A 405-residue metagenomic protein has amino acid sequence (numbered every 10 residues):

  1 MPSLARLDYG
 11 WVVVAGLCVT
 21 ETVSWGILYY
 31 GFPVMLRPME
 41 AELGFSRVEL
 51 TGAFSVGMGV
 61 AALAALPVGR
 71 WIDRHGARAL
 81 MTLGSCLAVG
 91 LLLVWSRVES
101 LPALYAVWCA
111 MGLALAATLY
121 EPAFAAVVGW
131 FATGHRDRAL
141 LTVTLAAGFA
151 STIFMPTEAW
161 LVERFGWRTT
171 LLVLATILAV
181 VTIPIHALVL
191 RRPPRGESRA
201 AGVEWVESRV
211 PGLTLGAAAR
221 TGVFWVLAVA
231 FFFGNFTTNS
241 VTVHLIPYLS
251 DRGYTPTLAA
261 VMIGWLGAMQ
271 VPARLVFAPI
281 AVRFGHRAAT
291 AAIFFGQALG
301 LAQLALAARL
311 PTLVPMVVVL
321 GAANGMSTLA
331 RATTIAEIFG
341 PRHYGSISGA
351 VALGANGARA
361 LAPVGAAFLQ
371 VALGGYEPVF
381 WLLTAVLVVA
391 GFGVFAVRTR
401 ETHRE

Functional and structural regions predicted by a protein language model:
V12-R47, A65, M155, V241-I246 (+1 more regions): Extracytoplasmic
T22, L91, P102-T118, T144 (+2 more regions): Hydrophobic core of transmembrane alpha-helices in multi-pass small-molecule transporters, especially MFS/SLC-type
Y29-R37, G216-P272, A362: Extracytoplasmic gate region of multi-pass secondary transporters
M39, A117-F131, M326-F339: Intracellular juxtamembrane helix-capping segments at the cytosolic ends of symmetry-related transmembrane helices
L63-L101: Conserved MFS/SLC helix-loop-helix module at the cytosolic interface between two early adjacent transmembrane helices
A64-G76, A273-G285, Q370-V371: Helix-to-loop junctions at the C-terminal end of transmembrane segments in multipass secondary transporters
A79-L93, A288-Q303: Structural signature of the two symmetry-related core transmembrane helices
V143-P193: Helix-loop-helix hairpin linking two adjacent transmembrane segments in secondary transporters
